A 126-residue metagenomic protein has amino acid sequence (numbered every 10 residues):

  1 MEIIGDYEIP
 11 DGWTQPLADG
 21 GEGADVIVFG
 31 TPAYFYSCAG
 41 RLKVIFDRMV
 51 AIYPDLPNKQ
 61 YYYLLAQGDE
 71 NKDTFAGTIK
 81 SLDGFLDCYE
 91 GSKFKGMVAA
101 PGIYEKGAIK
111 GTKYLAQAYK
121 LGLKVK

Functional and structural regions predicted by a protein language model:
M1-T31, Y36-I52, G107-K126: N-terminal beta1-alpha1-beta2 submodule of the flavodoxin-like/Rossmannoid cofactor-binding fold
A33-Y36, Q67-K72, I103-K106: Short histidine/acidic/glycine/proline-rich micro-motifs that form metal- and phosphate-coordinating active-site loops
Y53-M97: Short, glycine-/small-residue-rich phosphate/pyrophosphate-handling segment
L82-E105, I109-T112, A116-K126: A charged, well-structured terminal subsegment
